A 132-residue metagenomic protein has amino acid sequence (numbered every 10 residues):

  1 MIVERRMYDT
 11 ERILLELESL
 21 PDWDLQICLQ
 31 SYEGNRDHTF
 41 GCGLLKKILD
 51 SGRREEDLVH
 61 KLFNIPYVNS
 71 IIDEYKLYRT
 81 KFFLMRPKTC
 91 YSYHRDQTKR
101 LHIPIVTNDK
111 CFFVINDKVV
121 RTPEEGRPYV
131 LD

Functional and structural regions predicted by a protein language model:
M1-I72: Non-heme Fe(II)/2-oxoglutarate
Y67-P87: A short glycine-rich, His/Asp/Glu-containing loop-to-beta-strand
L84, R95-C111: Short, conserved beta-strand element in jelly-roll/cupin
T89-S92: Short helix-to-loop capping/linker segments positioned immediately adjacent to catalytic or ligand/cofactor-binding
P104-E125: A short beta-strand-loop-beta hairpin characteristic of the jelly-roll/cupin
